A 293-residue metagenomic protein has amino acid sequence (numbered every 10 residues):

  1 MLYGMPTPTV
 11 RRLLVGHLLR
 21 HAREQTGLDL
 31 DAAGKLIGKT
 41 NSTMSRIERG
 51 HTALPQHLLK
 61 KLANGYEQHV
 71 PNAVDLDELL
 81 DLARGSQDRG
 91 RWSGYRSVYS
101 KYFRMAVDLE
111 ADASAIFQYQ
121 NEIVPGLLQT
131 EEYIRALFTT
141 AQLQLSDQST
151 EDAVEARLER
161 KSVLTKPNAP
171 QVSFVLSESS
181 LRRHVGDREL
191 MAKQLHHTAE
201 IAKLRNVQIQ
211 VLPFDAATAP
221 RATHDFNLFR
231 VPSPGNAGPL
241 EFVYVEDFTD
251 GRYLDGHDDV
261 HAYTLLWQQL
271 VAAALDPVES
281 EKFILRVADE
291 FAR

Functional and structural regions predicted by a protein language model:
M1-H21, Q25, D31-L36, R49-R182 (+2 more regions): Interdomain hinge/linker segments and adjacent boundary elements that couple functional modules
L28, K39, V207: Short glycine/serine/threonine/alanine-rich loop segments
D31, N41-T43: Key DNA-contact positions within bacterial/archaeal DNA-binding proteins
K39, S177, F214: An acidic- and aromatic-residue-enriched active-site/binding cleft used to recognize and process polar
S42, G85, R221: Short Asp/Glu-rich motifs
M44, R49, V185-R188: Short, charged/polar micro-motifs that form catalytic or ligand-binding hotspots
N168, D187-R293: C-terminal regulatory/effector modules of DNA-binding transcriptional regulators
